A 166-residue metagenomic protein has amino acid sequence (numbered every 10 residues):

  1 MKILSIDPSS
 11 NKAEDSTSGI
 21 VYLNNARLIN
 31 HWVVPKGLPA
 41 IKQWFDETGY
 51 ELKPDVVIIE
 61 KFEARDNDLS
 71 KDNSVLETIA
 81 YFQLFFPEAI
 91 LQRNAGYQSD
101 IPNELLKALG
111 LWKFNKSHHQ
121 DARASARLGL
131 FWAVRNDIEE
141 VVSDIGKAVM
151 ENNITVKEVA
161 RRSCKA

Functional and structural regions predicted by a protein language model:
M1-A166: Phosphate- and other anionic-substrate recognition elements at nucleic-acid/protein interfaces
